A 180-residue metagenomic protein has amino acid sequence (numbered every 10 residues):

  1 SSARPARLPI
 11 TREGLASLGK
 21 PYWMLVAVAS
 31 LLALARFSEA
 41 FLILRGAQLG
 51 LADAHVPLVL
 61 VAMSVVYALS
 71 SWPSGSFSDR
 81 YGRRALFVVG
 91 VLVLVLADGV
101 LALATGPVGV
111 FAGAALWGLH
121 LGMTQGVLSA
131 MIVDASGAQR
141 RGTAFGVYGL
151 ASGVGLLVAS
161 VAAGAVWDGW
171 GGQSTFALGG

Functional and structural regions predicted by a protein language model:
S2-V28: Juxtamembrane intracellular "pre-TM" segments in multi-pass secondary transporters
Y22-V59: Helix-loop boundary and gating motifs at the non-cytosolic
S64-W72, L156-L157: Residue-level signature of mid-helix packing/kink "hotspots" within the transmembrane helices of 12-pass Major
S70-G82, W167: Helix-to-loop junctions at the C-terminal end of transmembrane segments in multipass secondary transporters
R80-V91: Cytoplasmic membrane-interface "Motif A"-like loop-to-helix N-cap segments of 12-TM Major Facilitator Superfamily
L92-T105: C-terminal ends and interior cores of transmembrane alpha-helices in multi-pass membrane transporters/permeases
M123-S136: Intracellular juxtamembrane helix-capping segments at the cytosolic ends of symmetry-related transmembrane helices
A165-G180: A membrane-interface helix-boundary motif in multi-pass transporters
